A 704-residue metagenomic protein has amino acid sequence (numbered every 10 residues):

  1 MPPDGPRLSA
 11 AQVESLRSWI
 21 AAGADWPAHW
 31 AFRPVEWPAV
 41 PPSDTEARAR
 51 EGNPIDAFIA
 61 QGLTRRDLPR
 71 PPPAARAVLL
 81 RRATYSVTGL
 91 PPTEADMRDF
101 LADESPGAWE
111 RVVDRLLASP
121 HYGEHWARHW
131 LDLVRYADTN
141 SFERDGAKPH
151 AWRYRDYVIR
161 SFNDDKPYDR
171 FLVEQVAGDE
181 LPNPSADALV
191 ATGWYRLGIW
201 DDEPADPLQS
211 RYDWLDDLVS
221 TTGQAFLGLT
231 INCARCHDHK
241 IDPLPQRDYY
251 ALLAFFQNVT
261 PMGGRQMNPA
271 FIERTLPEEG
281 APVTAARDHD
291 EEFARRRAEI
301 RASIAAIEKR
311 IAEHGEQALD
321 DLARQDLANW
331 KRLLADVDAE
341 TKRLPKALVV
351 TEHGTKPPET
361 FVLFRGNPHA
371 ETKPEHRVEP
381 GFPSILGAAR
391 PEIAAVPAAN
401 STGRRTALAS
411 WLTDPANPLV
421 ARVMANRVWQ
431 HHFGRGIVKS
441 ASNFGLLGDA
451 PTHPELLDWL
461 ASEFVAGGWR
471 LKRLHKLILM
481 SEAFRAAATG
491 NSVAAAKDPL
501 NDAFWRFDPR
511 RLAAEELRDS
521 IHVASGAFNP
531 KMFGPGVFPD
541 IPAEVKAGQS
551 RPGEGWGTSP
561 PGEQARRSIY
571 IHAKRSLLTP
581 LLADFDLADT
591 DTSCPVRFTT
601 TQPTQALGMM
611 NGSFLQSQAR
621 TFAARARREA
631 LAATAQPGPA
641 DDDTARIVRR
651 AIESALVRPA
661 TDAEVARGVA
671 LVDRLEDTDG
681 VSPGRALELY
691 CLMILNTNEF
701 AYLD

Functional and structural regions predicted by a protein language model:
M1-V13, A28, L68-P71, R144-G146: Axial heme c-ligation environment in periplasmic c-type cytochrome domains
G5-A10, E180-D288, A294, L582 (+1 more regions): Sequence context surrounding c-type heme c attachment/ligation sites in exported
L8-D56, R65: Flexible coil segments in periplasmic/lumen-exposed cytochrome c-class electron-transfer proteins
S18-A22, I541, F598: Short, well-ordered beta-strand segments
A47-R82, S86-H121, Y136-N183, D242-P243 (+6 more regions): Primarily short, surface-exposed interaction patches in extracytoplasmic proteins
Y690: Globin-like tetrapyrrole-binding proteins
